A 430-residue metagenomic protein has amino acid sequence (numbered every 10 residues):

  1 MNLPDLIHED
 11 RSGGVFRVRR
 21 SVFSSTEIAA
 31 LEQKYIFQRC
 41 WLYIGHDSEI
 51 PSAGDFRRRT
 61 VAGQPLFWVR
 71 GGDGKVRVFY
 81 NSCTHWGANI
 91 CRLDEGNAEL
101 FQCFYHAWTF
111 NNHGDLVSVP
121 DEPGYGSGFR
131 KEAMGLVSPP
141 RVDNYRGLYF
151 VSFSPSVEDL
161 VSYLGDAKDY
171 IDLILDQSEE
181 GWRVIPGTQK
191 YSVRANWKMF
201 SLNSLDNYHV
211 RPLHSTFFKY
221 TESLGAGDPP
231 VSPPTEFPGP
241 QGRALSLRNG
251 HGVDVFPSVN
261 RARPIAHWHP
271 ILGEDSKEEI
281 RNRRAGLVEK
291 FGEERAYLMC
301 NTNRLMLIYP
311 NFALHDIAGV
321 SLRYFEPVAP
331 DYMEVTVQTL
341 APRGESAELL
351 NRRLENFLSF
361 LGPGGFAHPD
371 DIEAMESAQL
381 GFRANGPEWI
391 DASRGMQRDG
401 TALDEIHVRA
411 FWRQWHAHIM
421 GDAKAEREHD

Functional and structural regions predicted by a protein language model:
M1-H8, K424-D430: Basic/polar N-terminal segments that are highly enriched at the extreme N-terminus, encompassing both cleavable
L3-V22, G181: Short, contiguous pre-domain boundary segments
F16-V61: Non-catalytic accessory segments flanking enzyme active sites
F37-W41, A88, H209: Generic structural signal for secondary-structure transition and capping sites
Q38-P51, D121-Y125, N303-Y309: Short Pro/Gly-enriched beta-strand edge/turn motifs at strand-loop
E49-D169: Rieske [2Fe-2S] iron-sulfur-binding domain
R70, K75, P140-D430: C-terminal catalytic domain of Rieske-type non-heme iron oxygenases
